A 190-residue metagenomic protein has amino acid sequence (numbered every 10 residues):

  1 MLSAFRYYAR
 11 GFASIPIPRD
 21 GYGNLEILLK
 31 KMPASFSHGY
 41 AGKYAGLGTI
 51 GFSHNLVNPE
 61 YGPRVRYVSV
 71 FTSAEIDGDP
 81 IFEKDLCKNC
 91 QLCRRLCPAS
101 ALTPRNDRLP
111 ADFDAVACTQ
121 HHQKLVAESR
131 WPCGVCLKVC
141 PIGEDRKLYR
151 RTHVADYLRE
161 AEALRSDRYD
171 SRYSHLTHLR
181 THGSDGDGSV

Functional and structural regions predicted by a protein language model:
M1-D167, H175: Catalytic cores of enzyme domains
S166-R168, S189-V190: Charged, low-complexity interaction segments
L176-V190: Long, contiguous alpha-helical scaffold regions
